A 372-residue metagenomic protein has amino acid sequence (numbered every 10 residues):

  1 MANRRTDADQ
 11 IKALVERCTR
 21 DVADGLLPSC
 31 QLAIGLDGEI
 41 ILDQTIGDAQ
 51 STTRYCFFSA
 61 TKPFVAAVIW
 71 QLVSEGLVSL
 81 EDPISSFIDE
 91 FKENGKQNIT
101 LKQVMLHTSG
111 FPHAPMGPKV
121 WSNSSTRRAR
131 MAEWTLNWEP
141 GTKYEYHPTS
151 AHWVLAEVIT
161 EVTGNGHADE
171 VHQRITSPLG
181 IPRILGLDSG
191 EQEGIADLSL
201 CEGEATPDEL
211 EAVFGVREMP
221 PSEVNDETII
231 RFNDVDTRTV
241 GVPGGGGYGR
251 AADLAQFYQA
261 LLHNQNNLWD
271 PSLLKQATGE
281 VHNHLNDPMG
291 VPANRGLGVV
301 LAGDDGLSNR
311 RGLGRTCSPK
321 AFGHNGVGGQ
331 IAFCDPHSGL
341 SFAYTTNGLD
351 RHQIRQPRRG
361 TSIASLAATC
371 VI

Functional and structural regions predicted by a protein language model:
A2-T45, C56, T61, K143 (+3 more regions): Catalytic loop of the DD-peptidase/beta-lactamase superfamily, centered on the K-T-G motif and neighboring
Q50-S51, T135-G141, A151-W153, D234-P243: Flexible glycine/proline-enriched surface loops and loop-helix/loop-strand junctions
S51, S59-A60, F64, L72-M116 (+4 more regions): Active-site helix/loop module of the DD-peptidase/beta-lactamase fold, centered on the serine-lysine SxxK catalytic
P63-V68, S150-E157, A252-Q256: Short amphipathic alpha-helical face segments that pack within enzyme cores and frequently flank/anchor catalytic
I84, Q97, H147-A151, L273 (+1 more regions): Short, conserved alpha-helical segments within structured domains
E90-N98, K143-P148, G247: A glycine-rich, coil/turn loop motif that links secondary-structure elements
P118-W121, A129-E133, N137-E139, Y144-Y146 (+2 more regions): Recognition helices and adjacent regulatory flanks at domain boundaries
